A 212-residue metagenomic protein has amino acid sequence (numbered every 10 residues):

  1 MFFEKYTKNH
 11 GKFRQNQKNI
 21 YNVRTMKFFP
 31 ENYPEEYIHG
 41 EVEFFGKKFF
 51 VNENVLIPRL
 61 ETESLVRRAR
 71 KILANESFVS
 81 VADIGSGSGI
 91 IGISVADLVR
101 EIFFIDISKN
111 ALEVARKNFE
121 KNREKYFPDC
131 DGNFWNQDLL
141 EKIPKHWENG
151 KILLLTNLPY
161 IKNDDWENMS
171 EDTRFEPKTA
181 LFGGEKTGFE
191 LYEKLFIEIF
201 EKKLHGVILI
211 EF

Functional and structural regions predicted by a protein language model:
M1-H39: N-terminal auxiliary segments of SAM/dcSAM-dependent transferases
K5, N9, N16-N19, S77 (+2 more regions): Intrinsic disorder/low-complexity segments enriched in polar/small residues
G11, Q15-K18, T25, L60 (+4 more regions): Positively charged, low-complexity intrinsically disordered regions
F13-I20, A69-R70, I93-D97, I143 (+1 more regions): Alpha-helix C-terminal capping segments
K27-L98, I105-K117: SAM-dependent Rossmann-like transferase core, predominantly class I methyltransferases with a strong bias toward
S80, R100-F103, D131, V207: Residues at the starts of beta-strands that form the adenosine-phosphate
I107-R116, N122-F212: S-adenosylmethionine
